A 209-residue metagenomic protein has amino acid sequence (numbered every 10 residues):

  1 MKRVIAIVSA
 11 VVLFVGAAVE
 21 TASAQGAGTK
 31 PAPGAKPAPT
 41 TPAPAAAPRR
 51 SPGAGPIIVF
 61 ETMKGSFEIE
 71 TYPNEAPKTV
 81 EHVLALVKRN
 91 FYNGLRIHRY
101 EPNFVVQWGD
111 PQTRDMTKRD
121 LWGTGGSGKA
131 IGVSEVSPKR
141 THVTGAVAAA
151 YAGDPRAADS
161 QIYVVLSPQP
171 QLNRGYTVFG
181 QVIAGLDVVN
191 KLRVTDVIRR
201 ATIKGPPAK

Functional and structural regions predicted by a protein language model:
K2, V19-K209: Cyclophilin-like peptidyl-prolyl cis-trans isomerases
V8-A17: Bacterial N-terminal signal peptides
